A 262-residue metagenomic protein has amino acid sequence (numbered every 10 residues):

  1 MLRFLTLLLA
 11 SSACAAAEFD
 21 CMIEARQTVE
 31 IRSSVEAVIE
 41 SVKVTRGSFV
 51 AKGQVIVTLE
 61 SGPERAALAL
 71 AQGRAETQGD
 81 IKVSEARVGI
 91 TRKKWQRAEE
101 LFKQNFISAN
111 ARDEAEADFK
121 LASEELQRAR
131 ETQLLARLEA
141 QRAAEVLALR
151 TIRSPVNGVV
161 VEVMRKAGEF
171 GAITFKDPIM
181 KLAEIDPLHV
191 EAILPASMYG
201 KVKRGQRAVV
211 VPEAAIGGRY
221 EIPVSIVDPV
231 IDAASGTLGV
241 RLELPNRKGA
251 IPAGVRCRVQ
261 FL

Functional and structural regions predicted by a protein language model:
M1-L8: Sec-dependent signal peptide recognition, specifically the positively charged N-region followed immediately by
L8-V38, S225-I226, P252-A253, C257 (+1 more regions): N-terminal beta-strand block that forms a small beta-sandwich/beta-barrel module immediately after a flexible targeting
E18-S34, L138-P155, M180-L182, I226-V230: Short beta-strand-turn/beta-hairpin segments enriched in glycine/proline and small hydrophobics that form edge-strand
M22, E40-K43, F49-V55, V146 (+1 more regions): Surface-exposed patches in structured soluble domains
A51-P155, E191: Amphipathic alpha-helical coiled-coil/rod segments that serve as protein-protein coupling scaffolds
V55, E60-G62, K176, E213 (+1 more regions): Short, surface-exposed secondary-structure boundary micro-motifs
P187, G218-L262: Structural microfeature recognizing short secondary-structure transition sites
R204-E221, G249: Low-complexity, intrinsically disordered, polar/proline/glycine/glutamine-rich protein-protein interaction regions
